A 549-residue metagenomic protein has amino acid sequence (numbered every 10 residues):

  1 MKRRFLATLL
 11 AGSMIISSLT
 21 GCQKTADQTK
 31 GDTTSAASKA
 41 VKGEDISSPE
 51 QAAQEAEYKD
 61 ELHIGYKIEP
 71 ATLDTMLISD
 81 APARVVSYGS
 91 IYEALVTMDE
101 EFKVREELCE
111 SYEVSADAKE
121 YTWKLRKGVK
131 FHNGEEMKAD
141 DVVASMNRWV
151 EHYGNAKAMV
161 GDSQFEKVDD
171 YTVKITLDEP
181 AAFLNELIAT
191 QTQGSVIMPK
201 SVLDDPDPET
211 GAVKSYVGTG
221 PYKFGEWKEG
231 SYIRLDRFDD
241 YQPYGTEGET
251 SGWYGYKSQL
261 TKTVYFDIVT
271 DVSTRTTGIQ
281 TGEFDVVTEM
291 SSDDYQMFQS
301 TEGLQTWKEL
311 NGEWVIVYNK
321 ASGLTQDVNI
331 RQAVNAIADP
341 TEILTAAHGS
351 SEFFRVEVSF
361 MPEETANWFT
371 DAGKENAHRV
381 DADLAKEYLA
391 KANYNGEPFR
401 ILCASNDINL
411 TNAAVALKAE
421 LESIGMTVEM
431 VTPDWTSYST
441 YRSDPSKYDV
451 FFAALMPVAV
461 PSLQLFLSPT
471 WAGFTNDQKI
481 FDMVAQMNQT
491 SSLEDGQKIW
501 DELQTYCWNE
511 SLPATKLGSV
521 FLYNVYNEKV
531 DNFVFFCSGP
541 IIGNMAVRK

Functional and structural regions predicted by a protein language model:
S48, Y222, E352-K391, D407-L410: Structural transition elements
G65-A116, N147: N-terminal lobe/hinge region of extracytoplasmic solute-binding protein
Y66-V85, L108-C109, E135, F183-G194 (+2 more regions): A structural "hinge/loop" feature
V86-S87, K228-I233, W307, A338-N367 (+2 more regions): Detector for C-terminal structural segments
E100-K103, T190-T263, S273, D383: Gly/Pro-rich hinge or "lid" segments in bacterial periplasmic/extracellular proteins
E110-N155, V168, K174, L324-Q326: Aromatic- and charge-enriched surface segment that lines or borders ligand/interaction sites
E113, A158-D204, P221-K228: Surface-exposed binding/hinge segments that line and control ligand-binding clefts or catalytic entry sites
A156, Q164-E166, G225-R234, Y265-S322 (+1 more regions): Extracellular/periplasmic solute-recognition and catalytic clefts
